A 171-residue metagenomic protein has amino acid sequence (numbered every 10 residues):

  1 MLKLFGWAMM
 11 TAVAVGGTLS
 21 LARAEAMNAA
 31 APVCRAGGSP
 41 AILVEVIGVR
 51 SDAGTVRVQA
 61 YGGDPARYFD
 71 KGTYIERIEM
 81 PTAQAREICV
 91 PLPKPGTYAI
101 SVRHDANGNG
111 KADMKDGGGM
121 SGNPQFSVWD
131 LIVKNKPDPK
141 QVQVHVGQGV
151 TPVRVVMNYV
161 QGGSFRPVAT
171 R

Functional and structural regions predicted by a protein language model:
A8-T18: Bacterial N-terminal signal peptides
E25-V33, P124-G163: Extracellular beta-sheet/turn segments enriched in Thr/Pro/Gly and aliphatic residues
I42-G48, V58: A short, amphipathic beta-strand motif
R57-Y61, S101: Beta-strand signatures of extracellular beta-sandwich domains
I78-Q84, H145-G147: Short proline/glycine- and polar residue-rich coil/turn motifs
R86-L92: Exposed aromatic-hydrophobic patches
G96-V102: A short tyrosine-centered beta-strand micro-motif
D105-M114: Acidic, glycine-anchored loop motifs typical of Ca2+
